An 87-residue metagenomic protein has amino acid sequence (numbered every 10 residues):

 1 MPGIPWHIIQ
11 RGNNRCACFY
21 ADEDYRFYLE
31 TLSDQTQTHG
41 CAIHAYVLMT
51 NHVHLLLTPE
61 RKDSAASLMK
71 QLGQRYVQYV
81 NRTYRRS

Functional and structural regions predicted by a protein language model:
M1-S87: Short catalytic/metal-binding and nucleic-acid-binding patches
